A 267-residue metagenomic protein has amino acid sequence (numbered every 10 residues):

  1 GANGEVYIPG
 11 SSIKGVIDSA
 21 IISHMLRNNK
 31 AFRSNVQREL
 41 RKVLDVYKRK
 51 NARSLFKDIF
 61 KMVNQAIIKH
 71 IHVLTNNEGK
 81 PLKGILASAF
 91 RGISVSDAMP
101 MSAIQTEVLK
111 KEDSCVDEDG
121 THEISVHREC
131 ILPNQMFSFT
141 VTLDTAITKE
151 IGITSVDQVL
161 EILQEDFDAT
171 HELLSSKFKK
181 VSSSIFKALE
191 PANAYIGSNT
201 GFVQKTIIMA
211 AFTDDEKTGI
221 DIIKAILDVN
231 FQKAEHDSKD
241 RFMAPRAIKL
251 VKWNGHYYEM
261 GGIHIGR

Functional and structural regions predicted by a protein language model:
G1-R267: Basic, Gly/Ser/Thr-rich N-terminal segments that form RNA-phosphate-binding interfaces in CRISPR RAMP
